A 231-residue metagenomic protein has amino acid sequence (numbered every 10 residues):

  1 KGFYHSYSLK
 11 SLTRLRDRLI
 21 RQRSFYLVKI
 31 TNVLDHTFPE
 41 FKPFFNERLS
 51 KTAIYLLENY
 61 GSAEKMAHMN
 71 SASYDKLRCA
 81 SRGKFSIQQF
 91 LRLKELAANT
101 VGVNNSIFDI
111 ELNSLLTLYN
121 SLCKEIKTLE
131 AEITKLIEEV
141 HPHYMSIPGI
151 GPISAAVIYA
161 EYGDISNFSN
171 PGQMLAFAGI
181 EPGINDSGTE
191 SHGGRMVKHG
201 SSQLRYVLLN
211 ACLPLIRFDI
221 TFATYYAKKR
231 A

Functional and structural regions predicted by a protein language model:
K1-A231: A detector of single, family-specific signature residues that are central to catalytic or substrate-handling motifs
